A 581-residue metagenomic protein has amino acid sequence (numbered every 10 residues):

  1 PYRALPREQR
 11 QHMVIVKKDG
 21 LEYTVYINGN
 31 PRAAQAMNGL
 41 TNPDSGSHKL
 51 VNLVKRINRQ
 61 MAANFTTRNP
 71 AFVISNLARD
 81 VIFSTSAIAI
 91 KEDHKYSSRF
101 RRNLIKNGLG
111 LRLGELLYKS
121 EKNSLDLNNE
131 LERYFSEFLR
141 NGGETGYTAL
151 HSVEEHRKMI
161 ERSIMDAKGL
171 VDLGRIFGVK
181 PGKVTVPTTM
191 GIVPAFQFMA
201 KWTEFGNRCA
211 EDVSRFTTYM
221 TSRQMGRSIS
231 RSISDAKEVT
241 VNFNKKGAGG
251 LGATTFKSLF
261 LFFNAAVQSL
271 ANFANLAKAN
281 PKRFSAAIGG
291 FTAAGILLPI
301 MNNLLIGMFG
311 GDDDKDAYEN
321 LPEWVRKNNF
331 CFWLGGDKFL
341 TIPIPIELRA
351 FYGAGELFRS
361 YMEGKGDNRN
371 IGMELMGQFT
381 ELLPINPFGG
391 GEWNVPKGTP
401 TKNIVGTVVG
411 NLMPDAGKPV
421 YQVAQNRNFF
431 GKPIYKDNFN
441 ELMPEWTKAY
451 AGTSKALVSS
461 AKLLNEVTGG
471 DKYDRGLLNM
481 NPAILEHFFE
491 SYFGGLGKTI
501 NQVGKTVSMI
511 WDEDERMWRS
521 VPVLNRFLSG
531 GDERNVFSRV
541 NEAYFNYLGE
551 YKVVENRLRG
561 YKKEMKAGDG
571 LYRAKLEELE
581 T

Functional and structural regions predicted by a protein language model:
P1-L412, G431-L463, V467-T468, K472-M480 (+1 more regions): Hydrophobic, often aromatic-rich secondary-structure segments at membrane interfaces
P281, D474, N481-L485, Y492 (+2 more regions): Membrane- and interface-active hydrophobic/amphipathic segments that mediate membrane binding, fusion, translocation
T401-V405, K505, I510-Y544, L548-Y551: Conserved small-residue motifs centered on glycine
M413-P414, V423-Q425: Surface-exposed interfaces of beta-sheet-rich extracellular modules
